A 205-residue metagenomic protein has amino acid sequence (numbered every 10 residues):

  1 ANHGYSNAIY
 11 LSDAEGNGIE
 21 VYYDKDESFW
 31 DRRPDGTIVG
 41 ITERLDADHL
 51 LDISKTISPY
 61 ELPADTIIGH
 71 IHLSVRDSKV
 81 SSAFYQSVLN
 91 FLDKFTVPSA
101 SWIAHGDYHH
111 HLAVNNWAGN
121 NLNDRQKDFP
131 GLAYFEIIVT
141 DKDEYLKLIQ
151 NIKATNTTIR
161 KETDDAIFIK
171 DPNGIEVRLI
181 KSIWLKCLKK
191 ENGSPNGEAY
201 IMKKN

Functional and structural regions predicted by a protein language model:
A1, N7-S12, I67-R76, N123-N151 (+2 more regions): Vicinal oxygen chelate
A1-P63, Q150-N205: Vicinal oxygen chelate
G18-K25, L92-P130, I169-P172, E176-I183: Conserved short beta-strand elements that form part of the metal-binding/catalytic scaffold of enzyme active sites
W30, L112, N123, E144-L146 (+1 more regions): Intrinsically disordered, low-complexity acidic/polar segments
I57-G106: Surface-exposed interaction/gating patches
K79, H109, N120, D141-D143 (+1 more regions): Residues that cap or initiate secondary-structure elements
S87-F91, L112, L148-Q150, A154-T155: Long compositionally biased, domain-poor regions of proteins
N115, I138, E162: A cross-family glycoside hydrolase active-site/sugar-binding cleft signature
